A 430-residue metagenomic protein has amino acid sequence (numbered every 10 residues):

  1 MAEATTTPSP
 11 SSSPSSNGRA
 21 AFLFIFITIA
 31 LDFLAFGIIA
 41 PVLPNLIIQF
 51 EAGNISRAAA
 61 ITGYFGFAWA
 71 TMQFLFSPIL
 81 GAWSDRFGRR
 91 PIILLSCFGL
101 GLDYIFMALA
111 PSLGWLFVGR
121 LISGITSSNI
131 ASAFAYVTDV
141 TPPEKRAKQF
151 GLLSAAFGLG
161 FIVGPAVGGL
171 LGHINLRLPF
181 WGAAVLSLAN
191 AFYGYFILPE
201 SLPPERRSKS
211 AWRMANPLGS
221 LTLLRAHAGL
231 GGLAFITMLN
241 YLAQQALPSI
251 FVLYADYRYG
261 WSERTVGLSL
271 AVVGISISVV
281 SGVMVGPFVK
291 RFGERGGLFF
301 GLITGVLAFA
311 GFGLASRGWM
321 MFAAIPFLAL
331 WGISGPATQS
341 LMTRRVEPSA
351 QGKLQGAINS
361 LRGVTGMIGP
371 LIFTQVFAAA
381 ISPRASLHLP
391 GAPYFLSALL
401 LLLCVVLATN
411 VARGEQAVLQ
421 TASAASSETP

Functional and structural regions predicted by a protein language model:
P8-R19, P199-I236, R258, S426-P430: Juxtamembrane intracellular "pre-TM" segments in multi-pass secondary transporters
V42-A59, S249-V266: Short amphipathic helix-loop junctions that connect adjacent transmembrane helices in Major Facilitator Superfamily/SLC
F74-L113: Conserved MFS/SLC helix-loop-helix module at the cytosolic interface between two early adjacent transmembrane helices
F76-G88, V280-E294: Helix-to-loop junctions at the C-terminal end of transmembrane segments in multipass secondary transporters
G119-G158: Cytoplasmic helix-loop-helix junction between adjacent transmembrane helices in 12-TM secondary transporters
G172-V185, Q375-L401: A membrane-interface helix-boundary motif in multi-pass transporters
A191-I197, F395-P430: Multi-pass alpha-helical transporter architecture, strongest for 12-TM Major Facilitator/SLC carriers used
R295-T338: C-terminal transmembrane helical hairpin of 12-TM major facilitator-type secondary transporters
